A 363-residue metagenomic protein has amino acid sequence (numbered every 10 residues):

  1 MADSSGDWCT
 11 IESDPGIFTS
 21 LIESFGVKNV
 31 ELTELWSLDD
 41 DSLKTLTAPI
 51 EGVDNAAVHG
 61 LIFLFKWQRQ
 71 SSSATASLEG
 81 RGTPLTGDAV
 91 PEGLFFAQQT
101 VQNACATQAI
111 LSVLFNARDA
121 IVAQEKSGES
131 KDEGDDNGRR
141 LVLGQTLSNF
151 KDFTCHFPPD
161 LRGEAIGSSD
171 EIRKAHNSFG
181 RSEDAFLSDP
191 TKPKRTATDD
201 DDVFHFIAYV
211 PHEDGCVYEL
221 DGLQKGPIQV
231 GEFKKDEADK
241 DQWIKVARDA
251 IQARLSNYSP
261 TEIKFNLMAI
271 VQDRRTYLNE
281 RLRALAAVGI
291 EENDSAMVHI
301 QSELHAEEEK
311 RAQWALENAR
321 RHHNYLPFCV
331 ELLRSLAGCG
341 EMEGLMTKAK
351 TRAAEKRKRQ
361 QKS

Functional and structural regions predicted by a protein language model:
M1-S363: Cysteine-dependent deubiquitinase/ubiquitin-like isopeptidase catalytic cores across multiple families
